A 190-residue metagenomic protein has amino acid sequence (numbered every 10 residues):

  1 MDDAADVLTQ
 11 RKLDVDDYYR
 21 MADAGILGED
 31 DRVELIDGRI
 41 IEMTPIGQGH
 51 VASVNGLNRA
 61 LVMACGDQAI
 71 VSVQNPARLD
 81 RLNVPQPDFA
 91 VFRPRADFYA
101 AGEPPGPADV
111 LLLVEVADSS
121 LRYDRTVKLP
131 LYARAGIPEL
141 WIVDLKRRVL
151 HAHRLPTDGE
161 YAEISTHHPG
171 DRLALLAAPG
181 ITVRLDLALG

Functional and structural regions predicted by a protein language model:
M1-G190: Gly/Pro/Ser/Thr-rich low-complexity, intrinsically disordered segments predominantly at protein N-termini
